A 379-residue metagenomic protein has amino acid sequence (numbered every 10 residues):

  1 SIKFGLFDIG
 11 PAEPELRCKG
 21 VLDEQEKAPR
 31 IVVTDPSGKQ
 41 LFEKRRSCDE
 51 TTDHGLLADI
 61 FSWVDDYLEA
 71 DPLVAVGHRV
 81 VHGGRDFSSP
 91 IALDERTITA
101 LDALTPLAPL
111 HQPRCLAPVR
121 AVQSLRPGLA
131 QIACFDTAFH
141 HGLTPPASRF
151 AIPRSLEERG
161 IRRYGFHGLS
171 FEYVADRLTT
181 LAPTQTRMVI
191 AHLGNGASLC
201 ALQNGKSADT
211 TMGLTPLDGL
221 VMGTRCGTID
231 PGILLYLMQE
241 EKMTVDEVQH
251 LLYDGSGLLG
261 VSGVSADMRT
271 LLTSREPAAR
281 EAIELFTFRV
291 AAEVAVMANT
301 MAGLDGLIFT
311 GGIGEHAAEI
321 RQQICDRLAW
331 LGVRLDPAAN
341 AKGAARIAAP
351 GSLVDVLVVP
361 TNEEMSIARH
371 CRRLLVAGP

Functional and structural regions predicted by a protein language model:
I2-E50: Short glycine-rich, Thr/Ser-proximal phosphate-binding strand/loop in the N-terminal lobe of ATP-dependent enzymes
I60-H111, A130-I132, A138-R149: Short beta-strand-loop/turn "lid" adjacent to the catalytic site in phosphate-handling enzymes
S62-V74, L178-A182, V294-D305: Phosphate/pyrophosphate-binding loops at sites that engage ATP/ADP/AMP, CoA/4′-phosphopantetheine, polyphosphate
F139-Q239: Glycine-rich phosphate-binding loop of actin/hexokinase-like ATP-binding domains
H250, G257-V261, M268-T300: Adenine-nucleotide phosphate-binding core of ATP-dependent small-molecule kinases
D305-L328: Glycine-rich phosphate-binding loops at beta-strand->alpha-helix junctions
A344-P379: Structural signal for terminal/edge beta-strands and the immediately following C-terminal loop/tail that closes
